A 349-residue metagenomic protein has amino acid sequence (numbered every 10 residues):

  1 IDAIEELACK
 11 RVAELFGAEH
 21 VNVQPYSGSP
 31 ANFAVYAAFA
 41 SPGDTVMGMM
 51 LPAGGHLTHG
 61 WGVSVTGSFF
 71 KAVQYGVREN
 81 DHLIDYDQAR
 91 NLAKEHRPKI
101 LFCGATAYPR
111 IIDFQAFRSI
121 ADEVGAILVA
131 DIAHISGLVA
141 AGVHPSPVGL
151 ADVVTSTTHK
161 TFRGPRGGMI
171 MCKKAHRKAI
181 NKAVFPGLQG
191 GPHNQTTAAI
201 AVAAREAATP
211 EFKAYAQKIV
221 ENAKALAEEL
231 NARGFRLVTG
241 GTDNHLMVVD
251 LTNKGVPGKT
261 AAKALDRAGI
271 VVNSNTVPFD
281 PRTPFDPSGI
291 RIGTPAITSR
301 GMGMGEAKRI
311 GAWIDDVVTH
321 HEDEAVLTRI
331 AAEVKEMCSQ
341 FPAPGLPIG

Functional and structural regions predicted by a protein language model:
I1-I4, S27, P192-H193, V238-T239 (+3 more regions): Secondary-structure capping and boundary motifs in well-ordered enzyme cores
A3-G234, T294: Conserved PLP-enzyme active-site core in the AAT-like
R78-D81, E206-A208, N253-G255, A296-G301 (+1 more regions): A generic structural motif
I120, A225, E229-R233, T260-A268 (+2 more regions): Generic non-transmembrane alpha-helical segments
G191-N194, E211-K218, L230, G234-G241 (+2 more regions): Flexible, glycine/charged-enriched surface loops at secondary-structure junctions
A201, K218-K224, G240-D250, P278-T283 (+1 more regions): A glycine-rich phosphate-binding loop feature that marks nucleotide/adenosyl-phosphate handling sites
E221-N222, P284-G349: PLP-dependent enzyme catalytic core of the Aspartate aminotransferase-like
R236-G301: Conserved PLP-binding catalytic core of the aspartate aminotransferase-like
